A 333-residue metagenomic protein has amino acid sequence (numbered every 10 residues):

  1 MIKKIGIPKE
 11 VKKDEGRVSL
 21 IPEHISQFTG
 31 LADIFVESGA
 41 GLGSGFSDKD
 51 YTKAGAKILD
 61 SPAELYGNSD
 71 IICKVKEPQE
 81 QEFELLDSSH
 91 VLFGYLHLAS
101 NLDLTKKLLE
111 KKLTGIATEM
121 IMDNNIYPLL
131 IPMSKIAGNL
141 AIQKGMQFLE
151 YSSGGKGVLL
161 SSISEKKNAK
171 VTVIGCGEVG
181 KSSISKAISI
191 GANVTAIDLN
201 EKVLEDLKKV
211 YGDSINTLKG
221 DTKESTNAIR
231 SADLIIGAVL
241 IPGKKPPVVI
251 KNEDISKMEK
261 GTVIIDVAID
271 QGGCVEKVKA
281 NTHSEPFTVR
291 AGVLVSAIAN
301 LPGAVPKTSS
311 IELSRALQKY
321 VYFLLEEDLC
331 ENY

Functional and structural regions predicted by a protein language model:
M1-K107, K111: An N-terminal-biased, well-structured beta-alpha scaffold segment characteristic of Rossmann-like dinucleotide-binding
K4, E10, P78-A169, I298-N300: Glycine/serine-rich phosphate-binding loop and adjoining beta1-alpha1 elements at the start of nucleotide-handling
P8-F46, S152-L240: Glycine-rich phosphate/diphosphate-binding loop of Rossmann-like nucleotide-binding domains
A56-K57, L113, I215-N216, V293: Short, conserved active-site loop motifs that form the nucleotide-linked donor/cofactor pocket
D70, K76-E77, L96-H97, D221 (+3 more regions): Short glycine-/small-residue-rich Rossmann-like dinucleotide-binding loops
E119-K144, F148-L159, I269, C274-Y333: Adenosine-phosphate binding glycine-rich loop
K209-G292: Rossmann-like adenosine-cofactor binding region
